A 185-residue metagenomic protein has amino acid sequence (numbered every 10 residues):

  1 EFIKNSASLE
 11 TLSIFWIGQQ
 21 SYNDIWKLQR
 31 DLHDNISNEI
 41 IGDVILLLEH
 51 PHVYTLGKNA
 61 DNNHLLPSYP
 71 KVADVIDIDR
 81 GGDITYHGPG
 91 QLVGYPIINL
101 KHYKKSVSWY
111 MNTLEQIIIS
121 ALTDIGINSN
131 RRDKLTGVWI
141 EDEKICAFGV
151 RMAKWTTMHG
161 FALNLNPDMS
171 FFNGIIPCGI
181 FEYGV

Functional and structural regions predicted by a protein language model:
E1-W139, I145: N-terminal lobe of the biotin/lipoate ligase/transferase fold
N35-I36, M152-A153, P177: A generic local secondary-structure boundary/capping motif
I140-E141, M158: Structural motif
K144-I145, A162: Short, solvent-exposed loop/turn motifs
A147-G149: Beta-strand scaffold of nucleotide-dependent catalytic cores
T156-M169: Conserved phosphate/anionic-ligand binding catalytic regions in large, soluble enzymes, centered on
S170-V185: A hydrophobic, small-residue-rich beta->alpha segment in the mid-to-C-terminal subdomain of diverse proteins
